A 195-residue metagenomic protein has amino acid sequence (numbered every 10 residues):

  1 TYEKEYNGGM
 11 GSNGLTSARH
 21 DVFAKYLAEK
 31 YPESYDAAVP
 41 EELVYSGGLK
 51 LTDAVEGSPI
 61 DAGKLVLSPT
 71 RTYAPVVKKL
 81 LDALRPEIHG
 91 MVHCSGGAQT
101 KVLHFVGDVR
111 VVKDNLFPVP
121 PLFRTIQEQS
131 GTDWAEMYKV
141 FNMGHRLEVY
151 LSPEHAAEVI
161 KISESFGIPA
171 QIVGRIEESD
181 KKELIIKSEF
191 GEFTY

Functional and structural regions predicted by a protein language model:
T1-Y195: Helix-biased detector of long, well-ordered alpha-helical tracts
